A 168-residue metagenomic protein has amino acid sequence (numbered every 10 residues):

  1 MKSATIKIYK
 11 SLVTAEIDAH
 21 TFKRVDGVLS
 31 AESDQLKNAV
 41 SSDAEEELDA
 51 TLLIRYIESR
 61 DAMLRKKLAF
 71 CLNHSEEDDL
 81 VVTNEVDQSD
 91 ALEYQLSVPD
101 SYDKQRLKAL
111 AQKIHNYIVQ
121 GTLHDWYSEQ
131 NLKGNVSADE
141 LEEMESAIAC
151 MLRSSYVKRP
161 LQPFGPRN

Functional and structural regions predicted by a protein language model:
M1-L107, S146-N168: Conserved short "hinge" loops at termini or chain/domain junctions
L36-V40, T122-Y127: Short helix/strand-capping connector loops at secondary-structure junctions
L64, D125-W126, Q130: Generic structural signal for hydrophobic core residues of well-folded globular domains
K113-G121, D125: Elongated alpha-helical scaffolds
N131-L141: Short conserved catalytic/interaction loops centered on acidic-Pro-aromatic/His motifs
